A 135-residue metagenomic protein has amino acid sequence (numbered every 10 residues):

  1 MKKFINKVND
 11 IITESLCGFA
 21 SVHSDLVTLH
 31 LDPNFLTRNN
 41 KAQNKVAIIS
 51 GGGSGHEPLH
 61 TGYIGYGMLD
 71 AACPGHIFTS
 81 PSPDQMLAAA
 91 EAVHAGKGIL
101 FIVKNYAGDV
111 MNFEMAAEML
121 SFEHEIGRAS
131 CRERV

Functional and structural regions predicted by a protein language model:
M1-I48: N-terminal amphipathic/basic leader segments beginning at the initiator methionine
N34-Y66, C73: Glycine-rich, flexible N-terminal cofactor/catalytic loop recognition
F35-N44, L87-K97: Glycine-rich phosphate/diphosphate-binding loops that line cofactor/substrate pockets in enzymes
G53-P58, K104-F113: Gly/Ser/Thr-rich loops at beta-strand to alpha-helix junctions that form or flank small-molecule/cofactor-binding
H56, H60-G96, R132: Glycine-rich oxoanion-binding loops at beta->alpha junctions
K97-K104: A short, small-residue-rich loop immediately preceding and capping a beta-strand
V110-E123: Short Gly/Thr/Asp-enriched flexible loops that form oxyanion-binding sites at enzyme active sites
E125-V135: Residue-level detector of conserved catalytic or cofactor/ligand-binding positions in enzyme active sites
